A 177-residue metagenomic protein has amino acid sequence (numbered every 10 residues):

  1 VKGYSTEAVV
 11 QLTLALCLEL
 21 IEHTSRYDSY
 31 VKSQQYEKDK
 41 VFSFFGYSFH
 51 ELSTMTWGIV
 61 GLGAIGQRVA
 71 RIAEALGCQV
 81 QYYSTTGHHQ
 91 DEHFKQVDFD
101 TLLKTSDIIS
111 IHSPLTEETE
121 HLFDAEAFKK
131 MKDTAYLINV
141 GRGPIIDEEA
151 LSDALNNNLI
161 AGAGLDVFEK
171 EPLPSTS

Functional and structural regions predicted by a protein language model:
V1-Y4, S84, G141: Short beta->alpha connector loops at strand-helix junctions that form conserved, small/polar/Pro-enriched
K2-T56: Phosphate-binding beta-alpha-beta segment of Rossmann-like dinucleotide-binding domains, i.e., the NAD(P)
F49-S53, E74, K129-K130: Short, flexible hinge/linker loops that cap or flank conserved catalytic cores
T56, A70, A75-Q79: Residues at the starts of beta-strands that form the adenosine-phosphate
L62-G63: Glycine-rich Rossmann-fold phosphate-binding loop(s) that bind the pyrophosphate of adenine dinucleotide cofactors
G66-Q67: N-terminal Rossmann-fold NAD(P) dinucleotide-binding loop
T86-S177: Rossmann-like adenosine-cofactor binding region
